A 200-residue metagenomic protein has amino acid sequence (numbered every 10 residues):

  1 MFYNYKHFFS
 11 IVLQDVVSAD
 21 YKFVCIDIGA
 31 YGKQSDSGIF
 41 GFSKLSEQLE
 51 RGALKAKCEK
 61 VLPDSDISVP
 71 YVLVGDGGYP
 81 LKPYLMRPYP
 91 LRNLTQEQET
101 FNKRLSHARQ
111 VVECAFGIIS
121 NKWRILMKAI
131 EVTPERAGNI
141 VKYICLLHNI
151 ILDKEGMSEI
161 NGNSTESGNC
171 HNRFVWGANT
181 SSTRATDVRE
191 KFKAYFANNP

Functional and structural regions predicted by a protein language model:
M1-P200: Short, polybasic Lys/Arg-rich linear motifs in disordered N-terminal/cytosolic regions
